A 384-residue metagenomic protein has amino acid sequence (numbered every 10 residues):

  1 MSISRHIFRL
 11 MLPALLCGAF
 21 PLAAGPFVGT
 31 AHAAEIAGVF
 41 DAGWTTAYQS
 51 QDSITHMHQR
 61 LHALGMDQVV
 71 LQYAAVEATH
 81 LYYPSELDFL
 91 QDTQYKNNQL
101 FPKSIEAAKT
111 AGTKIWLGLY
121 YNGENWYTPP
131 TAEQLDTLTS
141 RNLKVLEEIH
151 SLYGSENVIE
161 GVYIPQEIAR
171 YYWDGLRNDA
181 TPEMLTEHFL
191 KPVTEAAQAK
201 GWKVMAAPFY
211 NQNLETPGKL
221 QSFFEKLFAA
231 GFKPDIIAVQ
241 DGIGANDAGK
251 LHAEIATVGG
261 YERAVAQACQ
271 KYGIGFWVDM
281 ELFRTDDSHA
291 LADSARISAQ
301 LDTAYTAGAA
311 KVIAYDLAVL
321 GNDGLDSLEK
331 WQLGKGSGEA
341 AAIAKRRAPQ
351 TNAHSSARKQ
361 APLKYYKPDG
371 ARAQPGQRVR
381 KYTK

Functional and structural regions predicted by a protein language model:
A47-L61, N142-S151, T216-F228, A292-T303: Short, acidic/polar
S53-E124, D179-A206, A253-G260, A264: Aromatic-lined substrate-binding rim segments of carbohydrate-active enzymes
Y95-T110, T131-G161, F224-G231, T303-A304: An active-site-proximal structural segment forming one wall of the substrate-binding cleft that immediately precedes
W116-W126, D136, E160-E167, L190-L220 (+2 more regions): Aromatic-lined carbohydrate-recognition surfaces of secreted/lumenal glycan-active proteins
Y120-E124, V145-D179, I236, I313: Active-site groove signature of glycoside hydrolases
I159-R170, A206-Y210, L220-I255, Y315-L317: Aromatic- and acid-rich polysaccharide-binding/catalytic face of secreted or lumenal carbohydrate-active enzymes
E160, P234-K250, A264, K271-A344: Substrate-binding cleft of secreted/luminal carbohydrate-active enzymes
K345-K384: C-terminal outer-membrane/trafficking sorting elements
